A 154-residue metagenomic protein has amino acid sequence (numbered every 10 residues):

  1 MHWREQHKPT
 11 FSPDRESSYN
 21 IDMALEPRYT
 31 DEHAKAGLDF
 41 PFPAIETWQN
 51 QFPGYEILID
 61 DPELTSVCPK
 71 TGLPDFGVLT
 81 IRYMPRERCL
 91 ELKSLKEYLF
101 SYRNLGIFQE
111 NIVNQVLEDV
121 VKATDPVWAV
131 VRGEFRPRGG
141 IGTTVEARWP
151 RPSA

Functional and structural regions predicted by a protein language model:
Q6-P9, S17: Cationic, low-complexity basic patches in intrinsically disordered or flexible, solvent-exposed regions
Y19-A154: N-terminal intrinsically disordered, cationic/polar leader segments that include organellar targeting peptides
